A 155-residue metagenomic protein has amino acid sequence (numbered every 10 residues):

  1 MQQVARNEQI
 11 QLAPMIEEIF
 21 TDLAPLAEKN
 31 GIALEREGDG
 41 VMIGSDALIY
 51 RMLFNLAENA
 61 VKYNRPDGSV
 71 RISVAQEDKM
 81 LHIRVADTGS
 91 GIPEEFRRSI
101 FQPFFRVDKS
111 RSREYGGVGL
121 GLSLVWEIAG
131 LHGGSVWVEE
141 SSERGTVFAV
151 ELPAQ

Functional and structural regions predicted by a protein language model:
L26-E35: Short conserved segments within the C-terminal catalytic ATPase subdomain
A60-V61: Short helix-loop "hinge" at the ATP-lid/N-box region of the Bergerat-fold HATPase_c
D67-K79: Short beta-strand/loop element within the Bergerat-fold HATPase_c
D87: Acidic ATP/Mg2+-coordinating residue in the GHKL
I92-R106: Short conserved segment of the HATPase_c
G116, G121, V125: Short alpha-helical Gxxx[C/S/T] motif in the catalytic ATP-binding
G133-G134: Conserved glycine-rich
